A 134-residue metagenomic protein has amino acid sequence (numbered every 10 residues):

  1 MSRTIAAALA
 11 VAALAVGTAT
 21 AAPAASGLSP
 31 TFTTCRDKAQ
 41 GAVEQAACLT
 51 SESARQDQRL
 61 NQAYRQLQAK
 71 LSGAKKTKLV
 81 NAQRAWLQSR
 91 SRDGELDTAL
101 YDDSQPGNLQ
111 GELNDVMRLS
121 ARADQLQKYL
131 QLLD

Functional and structural regions predicted by a protein language model:
S2-T4, T20-D134: N-terminal alpha-helical modules
A7-G17: Bacterial N-terminal signal peptides
